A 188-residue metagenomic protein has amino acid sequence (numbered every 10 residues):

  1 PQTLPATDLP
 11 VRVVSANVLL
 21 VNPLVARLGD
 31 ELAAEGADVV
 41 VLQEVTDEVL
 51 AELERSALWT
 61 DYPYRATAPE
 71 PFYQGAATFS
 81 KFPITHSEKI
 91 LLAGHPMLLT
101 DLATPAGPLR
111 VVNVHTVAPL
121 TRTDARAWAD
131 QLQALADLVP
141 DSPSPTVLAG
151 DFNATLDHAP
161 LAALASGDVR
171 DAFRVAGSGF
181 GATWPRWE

Functional and structural regions predicted by a protein language model:
P1-T7: N-terminal membrane-anchoring alpha-helices
L9, V13, L19-A34, V39-E188: Soluble catalytic domains of enzymes that build or remodel membrane lipids, polysaccharides, and related
